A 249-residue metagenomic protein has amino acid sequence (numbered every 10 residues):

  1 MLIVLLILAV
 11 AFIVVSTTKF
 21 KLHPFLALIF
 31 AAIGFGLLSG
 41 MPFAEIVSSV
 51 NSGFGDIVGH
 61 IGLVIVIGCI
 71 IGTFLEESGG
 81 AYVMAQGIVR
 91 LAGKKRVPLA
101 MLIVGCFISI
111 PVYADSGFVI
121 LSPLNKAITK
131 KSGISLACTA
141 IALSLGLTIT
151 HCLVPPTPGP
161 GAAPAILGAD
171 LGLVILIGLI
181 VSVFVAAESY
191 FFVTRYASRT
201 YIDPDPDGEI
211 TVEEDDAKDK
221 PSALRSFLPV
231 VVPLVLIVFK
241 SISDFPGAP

Functional and structural regions predicted by a protein language model:
M1-I67, V83-L91, L234-P249: Hydrophobic transmembrane alpha-helices of multi-pass solute/ion transporters
M1-V14, A44-V47, F118-S132, G172-I175: Hydrophobic alpha-helical transmembrane segments
L5, A9, I13, A27 (+16 more regions): Alpha-helical transmembrane segments in multi-pass membrane proteins
K19-L22, M41, F74-Y82, L91 (+6 more regions): Membrane-interface elements of multi-pass transporters and channels
P24-L28, S49, P98, V119 (+2 more regions): Alpha-helical transmembrane segments and their helix-entry boundary regions
P42-K131: Membrane-embedded alpha-helical segments and adjacent helix-loop junctions characteristic of multi-pass solute
C69-I71, G105-S122, S135-S198: Alpha-helical transmembrane segments and, especially, the helix-loop junctions at the ends of these helices
L176-P249: Long, contiguous bundles of hydrophobic transmembrane helices that form the permeation core of multi-pass
